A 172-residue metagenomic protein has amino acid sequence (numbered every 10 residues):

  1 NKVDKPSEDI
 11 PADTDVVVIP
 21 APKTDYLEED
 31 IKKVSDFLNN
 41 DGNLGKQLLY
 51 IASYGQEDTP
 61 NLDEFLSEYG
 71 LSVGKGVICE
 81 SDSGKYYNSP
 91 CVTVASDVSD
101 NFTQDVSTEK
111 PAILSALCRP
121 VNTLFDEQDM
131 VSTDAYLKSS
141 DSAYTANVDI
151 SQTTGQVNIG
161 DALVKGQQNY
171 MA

Functional and structural regions predicted by a protein language model:
V3-A172: Acidic, S/T/G-rich, low-cysteine, solvent-exposed domains in lumenal/extracellular/periplasmic regions of secretory
